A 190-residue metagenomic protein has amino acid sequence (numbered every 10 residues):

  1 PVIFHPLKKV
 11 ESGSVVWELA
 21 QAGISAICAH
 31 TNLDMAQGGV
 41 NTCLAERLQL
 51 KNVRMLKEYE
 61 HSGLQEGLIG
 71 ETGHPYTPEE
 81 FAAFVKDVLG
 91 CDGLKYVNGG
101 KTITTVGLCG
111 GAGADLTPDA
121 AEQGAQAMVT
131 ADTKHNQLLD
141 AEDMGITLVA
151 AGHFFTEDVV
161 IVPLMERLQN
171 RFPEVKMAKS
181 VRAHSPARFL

Functional and structural regions predicted by a protein language model:
P1-L190: Hydrophobic structural segments
